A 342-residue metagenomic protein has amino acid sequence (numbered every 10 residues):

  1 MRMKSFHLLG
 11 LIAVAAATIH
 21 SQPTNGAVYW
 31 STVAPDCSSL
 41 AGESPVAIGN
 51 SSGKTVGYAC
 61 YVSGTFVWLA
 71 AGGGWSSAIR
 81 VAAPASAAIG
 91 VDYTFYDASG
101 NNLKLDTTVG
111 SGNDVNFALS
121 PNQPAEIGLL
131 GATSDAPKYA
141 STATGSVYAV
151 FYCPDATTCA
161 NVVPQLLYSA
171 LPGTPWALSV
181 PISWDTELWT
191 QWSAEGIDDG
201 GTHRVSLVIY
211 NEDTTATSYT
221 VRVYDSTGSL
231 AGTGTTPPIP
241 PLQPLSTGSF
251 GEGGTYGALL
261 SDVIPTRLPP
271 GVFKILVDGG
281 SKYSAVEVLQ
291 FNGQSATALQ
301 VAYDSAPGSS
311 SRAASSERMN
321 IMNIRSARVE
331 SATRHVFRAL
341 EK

Functional and structural regions predicted by a protein language model:
M1-G26, E341-K342: Sec-dependent, cleavable N-terminal signal peptides
S21-K342: Gly/Pro-rich, tryptophan- and cysteine-flecked surface segments typical of secreted/extracellular proteins
